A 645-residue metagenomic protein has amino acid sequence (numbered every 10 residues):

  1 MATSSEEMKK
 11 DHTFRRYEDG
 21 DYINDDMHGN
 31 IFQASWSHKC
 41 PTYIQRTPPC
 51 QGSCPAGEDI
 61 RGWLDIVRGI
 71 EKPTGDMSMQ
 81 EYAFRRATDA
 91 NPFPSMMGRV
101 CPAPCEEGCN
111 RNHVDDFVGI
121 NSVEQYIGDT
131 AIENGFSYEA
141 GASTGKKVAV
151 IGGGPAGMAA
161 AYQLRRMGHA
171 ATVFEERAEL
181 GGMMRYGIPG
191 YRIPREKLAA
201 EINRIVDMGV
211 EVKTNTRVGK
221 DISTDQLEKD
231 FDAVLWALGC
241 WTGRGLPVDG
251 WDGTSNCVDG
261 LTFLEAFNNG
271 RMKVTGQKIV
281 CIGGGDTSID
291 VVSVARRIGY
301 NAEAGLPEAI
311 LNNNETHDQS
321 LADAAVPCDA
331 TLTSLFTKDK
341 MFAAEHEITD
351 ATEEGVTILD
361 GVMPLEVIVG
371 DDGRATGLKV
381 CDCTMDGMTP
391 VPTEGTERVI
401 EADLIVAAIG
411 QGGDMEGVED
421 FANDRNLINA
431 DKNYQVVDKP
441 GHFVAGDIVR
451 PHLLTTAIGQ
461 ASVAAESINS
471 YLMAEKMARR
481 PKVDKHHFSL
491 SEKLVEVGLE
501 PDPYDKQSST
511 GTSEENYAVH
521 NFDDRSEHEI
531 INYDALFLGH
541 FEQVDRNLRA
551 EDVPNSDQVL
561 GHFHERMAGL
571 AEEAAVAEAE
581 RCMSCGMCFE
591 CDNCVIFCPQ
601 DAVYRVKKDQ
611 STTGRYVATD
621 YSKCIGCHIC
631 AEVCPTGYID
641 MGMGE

Functional and structural regions predicted by a protein language model:
D21, Q45-E71, G98-Q125, R166 (+6 more regions): Iron-sulfur cluster-binding cysteine motifs and their immediate structural context in ferredoxin-like electron-transfer
D26-M27, P49-Q51, E58-G75, H113 (+8 more regions): Beta1-alpha1 glycine-rich phosphate/pyrophosphate-binding loop at the start of Rossmann-like nucleotide-binding domains
Q33-S53, F84-A103, G135-I151, R185-Y186 (+8 more regions): Ferredoxin-like iron-sulfur electron-transfer modules
V123-A142, N203-K220, G243-T316, D323 (+1 more regions): Glycine-rich dinucleotide-binding loop and its adjacent helix/turn
A142, K147-A149, A199-V248, E366-K379 (+2 more regions): Feature captures the FAD/FMN-dependent oxidoreductase FAD-binding
F231-A233, A237-G245, L261, G284-D286 (+3 more regions): Glycine-/small-residue-rich beta->alpha transition segments that form the dinucleotide
S255-I279, V367, D386-L453, G459: FAD-site-proximal beta/loop scaffold in flavoenzymes
V291, A445-E475: A conserved FAD-binding loop/helix module that cradles the flavin
